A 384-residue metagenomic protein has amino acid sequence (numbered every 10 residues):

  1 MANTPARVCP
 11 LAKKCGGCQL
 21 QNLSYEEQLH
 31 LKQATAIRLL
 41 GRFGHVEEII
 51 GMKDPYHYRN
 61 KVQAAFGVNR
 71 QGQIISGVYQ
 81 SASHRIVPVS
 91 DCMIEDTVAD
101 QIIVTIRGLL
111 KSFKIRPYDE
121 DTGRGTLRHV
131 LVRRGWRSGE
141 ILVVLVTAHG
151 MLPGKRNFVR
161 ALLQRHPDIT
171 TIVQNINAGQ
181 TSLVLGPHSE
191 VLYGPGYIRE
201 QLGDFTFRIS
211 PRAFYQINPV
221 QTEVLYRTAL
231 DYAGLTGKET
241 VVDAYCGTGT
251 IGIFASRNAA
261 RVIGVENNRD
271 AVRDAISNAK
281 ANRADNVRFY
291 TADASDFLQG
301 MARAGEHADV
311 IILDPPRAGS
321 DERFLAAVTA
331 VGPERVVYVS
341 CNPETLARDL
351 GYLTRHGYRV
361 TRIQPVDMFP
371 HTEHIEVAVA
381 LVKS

Functional and structural regions predicted by a protein language model:
M1-V8: Short, intrinsically disordered, charge-biased short linear motifs at domain edges
N3, Q19-D119, V132, W136-R137 (+1 more regions): Extended interfacial segments that mediate partner engagement and assembly in macromolecular machines
C9, C15-C18: Short cysteine clusters
N60, G139-I141, K238-E239: Nucleotide donor/acceptor-binding cores
G77-Q80, V144-V146, A275: Short, acidic/hydrophobic/Gly-rich beta-strand patch recurrent on exposed beta strands that often constitutes part
P117-R124, V241: Short helix/loop segment immediately N-terminal to the Walker
V132, G139-A148, T206-S210, V310: Short, aliphatic-rich beta-strand segments
G154-R156, R160-S384: Rossmann-like S-adenosyl-L-methionine
